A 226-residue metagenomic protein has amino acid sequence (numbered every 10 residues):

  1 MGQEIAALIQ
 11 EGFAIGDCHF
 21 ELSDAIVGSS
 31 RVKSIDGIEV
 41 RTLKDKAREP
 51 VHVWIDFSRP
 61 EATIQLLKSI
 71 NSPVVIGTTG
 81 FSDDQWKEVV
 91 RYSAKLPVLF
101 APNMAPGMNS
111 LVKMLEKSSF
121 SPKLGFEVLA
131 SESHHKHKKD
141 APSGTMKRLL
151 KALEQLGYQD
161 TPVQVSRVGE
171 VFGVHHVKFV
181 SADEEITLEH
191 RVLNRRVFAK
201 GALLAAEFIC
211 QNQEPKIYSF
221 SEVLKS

Functional and structural regions predicted by a protein language model:
G2-R48, E61, L124-S226: C-terminal substrate-binding/catalytic lobe of Rossmann-fold NAD(P)-dependent oxidoreductases
V51-V53, P73: Structural motif
W54-I55, R59: N-terminal Rossmann-like NAD(P) cofactor-binding module of classical short-chain dehydrogenase/reductase
P60-S69, V75-F100, P106-S119: Rossmann-fold NAD(P)-binding glycine/threonine-rich loop
S93-A101, S181-L188: Glycine/charged-rich beta-loop-alpha catalytic/anionic-binding loops adjacent to active sites
L96-M146: Rossmann-fold dinucleotide-binding core
